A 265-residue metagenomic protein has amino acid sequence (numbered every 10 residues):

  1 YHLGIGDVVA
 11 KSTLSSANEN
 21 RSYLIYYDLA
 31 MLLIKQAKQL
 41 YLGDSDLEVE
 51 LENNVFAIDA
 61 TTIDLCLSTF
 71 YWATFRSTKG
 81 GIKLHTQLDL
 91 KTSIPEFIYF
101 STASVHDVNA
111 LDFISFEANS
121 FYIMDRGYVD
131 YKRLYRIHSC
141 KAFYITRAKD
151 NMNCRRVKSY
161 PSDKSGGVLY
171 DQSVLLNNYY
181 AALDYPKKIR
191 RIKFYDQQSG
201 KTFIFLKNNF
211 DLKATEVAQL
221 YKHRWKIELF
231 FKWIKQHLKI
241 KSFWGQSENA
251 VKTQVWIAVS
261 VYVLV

Functional and structural regions predicted by a protein language model:
Y1, I5, L264-V265: Short, intrinsically disordered, charge-balanced linker/junction segments flanking boundaries in proteins
L3-R21: Major-groove recognition helix of helix-turn-helix-like DNA-binding domains
N18-R21, D28-L33, A37, S45-N54 (+2 more regions): Single, function-defining residue in the core of a domain
A73: A glycine- and small-aliphatic-rich helix-loop capping segment at beta-alpha/alpha-beta transitions that lines
